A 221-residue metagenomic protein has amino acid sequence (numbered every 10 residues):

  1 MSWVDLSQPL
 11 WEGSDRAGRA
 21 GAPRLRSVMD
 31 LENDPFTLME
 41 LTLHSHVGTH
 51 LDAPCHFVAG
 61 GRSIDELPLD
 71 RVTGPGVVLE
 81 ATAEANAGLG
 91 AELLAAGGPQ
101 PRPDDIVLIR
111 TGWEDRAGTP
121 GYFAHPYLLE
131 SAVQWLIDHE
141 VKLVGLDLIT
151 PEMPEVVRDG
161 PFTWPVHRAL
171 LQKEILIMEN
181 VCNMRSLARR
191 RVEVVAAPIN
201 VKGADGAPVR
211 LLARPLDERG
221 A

Functional and structural regions predicted by a protein language model:
M1-A221: Active-/binding-site microenvironments in catalytic and ligand-binding cores
